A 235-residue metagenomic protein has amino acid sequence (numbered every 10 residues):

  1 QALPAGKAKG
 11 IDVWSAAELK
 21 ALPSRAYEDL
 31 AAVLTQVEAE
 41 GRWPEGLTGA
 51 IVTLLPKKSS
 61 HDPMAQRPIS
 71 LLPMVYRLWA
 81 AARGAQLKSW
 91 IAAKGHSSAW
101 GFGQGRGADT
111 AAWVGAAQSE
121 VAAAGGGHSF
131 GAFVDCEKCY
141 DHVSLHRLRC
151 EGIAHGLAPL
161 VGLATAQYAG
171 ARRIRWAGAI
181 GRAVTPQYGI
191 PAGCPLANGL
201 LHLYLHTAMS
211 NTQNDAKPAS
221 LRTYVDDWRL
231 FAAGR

Functional and structural regions predicted by a protein language model:
Q1, T212-Q213: Short, charged low-complexity linear motifs
Q1-Y204, A232-A233: Conserved pre-catalytic core of RNA-dependent polymerases
A132, T223-Y224: Residue-level marker for buried hydrophobic side chains located in beta-strands that build the well-ordered beta-sheet
H202-T212: Short amphipathic alpha-helix segments
N214, S220-L221: Conserved helix-loop-beta segment at the catalytic/binding core of cyclic-nucleotide signaling proteins
Y224-F231: Catalytic metal-binding acidic patch
